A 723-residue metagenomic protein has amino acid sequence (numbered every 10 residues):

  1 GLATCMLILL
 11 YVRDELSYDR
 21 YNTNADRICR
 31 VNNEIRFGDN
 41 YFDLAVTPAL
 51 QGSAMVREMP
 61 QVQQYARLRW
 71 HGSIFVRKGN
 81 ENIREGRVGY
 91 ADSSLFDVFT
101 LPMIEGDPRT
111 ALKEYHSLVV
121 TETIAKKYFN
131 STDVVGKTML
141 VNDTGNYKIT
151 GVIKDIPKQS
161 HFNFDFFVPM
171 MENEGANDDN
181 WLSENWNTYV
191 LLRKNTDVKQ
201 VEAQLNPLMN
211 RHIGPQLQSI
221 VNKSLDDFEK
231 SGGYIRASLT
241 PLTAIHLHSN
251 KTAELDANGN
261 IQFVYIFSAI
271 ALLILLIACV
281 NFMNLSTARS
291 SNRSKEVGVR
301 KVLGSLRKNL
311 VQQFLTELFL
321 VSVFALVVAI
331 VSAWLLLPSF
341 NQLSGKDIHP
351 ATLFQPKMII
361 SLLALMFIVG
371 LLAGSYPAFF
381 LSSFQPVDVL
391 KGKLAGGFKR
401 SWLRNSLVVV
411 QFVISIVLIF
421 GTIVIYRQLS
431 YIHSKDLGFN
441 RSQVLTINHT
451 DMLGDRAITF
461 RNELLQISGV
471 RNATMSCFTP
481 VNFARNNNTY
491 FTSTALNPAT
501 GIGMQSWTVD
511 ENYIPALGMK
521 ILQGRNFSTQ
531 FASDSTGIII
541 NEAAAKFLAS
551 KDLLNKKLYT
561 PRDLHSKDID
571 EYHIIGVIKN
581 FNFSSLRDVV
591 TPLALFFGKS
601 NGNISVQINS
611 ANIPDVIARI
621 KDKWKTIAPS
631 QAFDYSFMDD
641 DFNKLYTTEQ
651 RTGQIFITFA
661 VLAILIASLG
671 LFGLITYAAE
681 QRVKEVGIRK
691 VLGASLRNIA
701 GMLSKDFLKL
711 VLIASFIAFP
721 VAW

Functional and structural regions predicted by a protein language model:
G1-Y11, G259-K295, S322-V323, V327 (+4 more regions): Hydrophobic alpha-helical transmembrane segments of multi-pass inner-membrane transport and secretion
I8, E15, V31, M55 (+29 more regions): Generic structural signal for small/hydrophobic residues in well-ordered secondary structure, especially within
R13-R36, P60, P102, G145 (+8 more regions): Membrane-proximal juxtamembrane linkers immediately C-terminal to transmembrane helices
E15, N24, C29-R84, S94 (+4 more regions): Hydrophobic, regular-secondary-structure patches
N22, R211-A271, S291-S294, W334-A364 (+4 more regions): Membrane-helix entry/capping segments
D92-I104, L118-G259, T459-T648: Mid-to-C-terminal secondary-structure elements that act as membrane-proximal/extracytoplasmic interface segments
T252-D256, S286-V323, V327, V331-G454: Alpha-helical transmembrane segments of integral membrane proteins
V299-L337, A663, K684-W723: Transmembrane alpha-helical interface segments in multi-pass membrane proteins
